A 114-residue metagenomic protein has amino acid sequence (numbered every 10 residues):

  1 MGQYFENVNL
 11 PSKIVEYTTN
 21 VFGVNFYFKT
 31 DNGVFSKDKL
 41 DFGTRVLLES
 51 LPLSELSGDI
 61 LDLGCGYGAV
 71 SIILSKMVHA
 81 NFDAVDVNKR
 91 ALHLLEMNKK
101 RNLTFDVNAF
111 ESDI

Functional and structural regions predicted by a protein language model:
M1, K29-G33, L56, G64: Generic, low-specificity signal for short hydrophobic/alpha-helical stretches with a mild N-terminal bias, encompassing
M1-F22, G33: N-terminal auxiliary segments of SAM/dcSAM-dependent transferases
T18-T19, T30, T44, T104: Residue-identity detector for threonine
V21, D31, D41, D62-G66: Short glycine/serine/threonine-biased micro-segments
V24-Y27: A short, charged helix-loop
D31-L48: Conserved SAM-binding loop and adjacent beta-strand
T44-I114: Conserved SAM/SAH cofactor-binding pocket of Class I
